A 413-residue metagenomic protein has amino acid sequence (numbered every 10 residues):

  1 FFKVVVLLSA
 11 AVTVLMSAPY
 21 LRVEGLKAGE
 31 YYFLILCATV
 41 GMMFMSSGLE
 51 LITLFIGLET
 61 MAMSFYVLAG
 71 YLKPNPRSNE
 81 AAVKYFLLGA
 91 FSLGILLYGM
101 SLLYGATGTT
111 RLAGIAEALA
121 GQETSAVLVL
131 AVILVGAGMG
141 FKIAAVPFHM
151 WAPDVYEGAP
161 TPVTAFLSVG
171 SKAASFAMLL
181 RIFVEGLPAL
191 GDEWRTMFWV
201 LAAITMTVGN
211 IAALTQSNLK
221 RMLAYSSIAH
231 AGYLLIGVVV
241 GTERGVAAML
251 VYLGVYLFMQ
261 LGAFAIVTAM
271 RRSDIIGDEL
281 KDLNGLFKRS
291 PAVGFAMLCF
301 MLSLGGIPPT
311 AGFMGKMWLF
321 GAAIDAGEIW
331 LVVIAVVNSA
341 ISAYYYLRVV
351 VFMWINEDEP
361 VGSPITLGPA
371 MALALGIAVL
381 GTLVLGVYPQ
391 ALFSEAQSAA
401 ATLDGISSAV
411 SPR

Functional and structural regions predicted by a protein language model:
F1-R413: Alpha-helical transmembrane segments of multi-pass membrane proteins predominantly involved in bioenergetics
